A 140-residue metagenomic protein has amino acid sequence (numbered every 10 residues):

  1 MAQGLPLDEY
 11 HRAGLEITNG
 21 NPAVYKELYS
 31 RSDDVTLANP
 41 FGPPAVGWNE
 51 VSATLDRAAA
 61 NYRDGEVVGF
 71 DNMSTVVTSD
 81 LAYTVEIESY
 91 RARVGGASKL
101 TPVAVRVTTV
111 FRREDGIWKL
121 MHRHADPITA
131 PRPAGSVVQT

Functional and structural regions predicted by a protein language model:
M1-V24, D34-T140: A beta-strand edge to alpha-helix "cap/lid" segment located at domain peripheries
L28-R31: Conserved catalytic core of Hanks-type protein kinase domains
